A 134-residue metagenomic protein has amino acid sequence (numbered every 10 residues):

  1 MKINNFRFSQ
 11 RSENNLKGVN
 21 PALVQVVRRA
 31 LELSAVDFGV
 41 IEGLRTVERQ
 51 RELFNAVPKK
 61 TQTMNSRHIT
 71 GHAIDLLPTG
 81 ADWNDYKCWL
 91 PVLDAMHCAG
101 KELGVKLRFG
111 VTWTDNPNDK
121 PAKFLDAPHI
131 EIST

Functional and structural regions predicted by a protein language model:
M1-G39: Active-site acidic/histidine clusters and adjacent loop/turn architecture that either coordinate catalytic ions
S12, E42, P78: Short glycine-centered, acidic/aromatic-flanked micro-motifs in structured strand/loop junctions that mark active-site
K17, P21, E48, K87-L90 (+1 more regions): Generic alpha-helical secondary structure signal
L23-V27, D37, Q50-R51, A73 (+1 more regions): A general structural signal for well-ordered alpha-helical packing
R29-P58, E102, G110-T112: Extended, low-complexity, intrinsically disordered C-terminal regulatory tails of eukaryotic serine/threonine kinases
V57-N65: Cytochrome P450 catalytic domain signature, combining two hallmark sequence patches
M64-T134: Catalytic cores and adjacent binding grooves of peptidoglycan-active enzymes
